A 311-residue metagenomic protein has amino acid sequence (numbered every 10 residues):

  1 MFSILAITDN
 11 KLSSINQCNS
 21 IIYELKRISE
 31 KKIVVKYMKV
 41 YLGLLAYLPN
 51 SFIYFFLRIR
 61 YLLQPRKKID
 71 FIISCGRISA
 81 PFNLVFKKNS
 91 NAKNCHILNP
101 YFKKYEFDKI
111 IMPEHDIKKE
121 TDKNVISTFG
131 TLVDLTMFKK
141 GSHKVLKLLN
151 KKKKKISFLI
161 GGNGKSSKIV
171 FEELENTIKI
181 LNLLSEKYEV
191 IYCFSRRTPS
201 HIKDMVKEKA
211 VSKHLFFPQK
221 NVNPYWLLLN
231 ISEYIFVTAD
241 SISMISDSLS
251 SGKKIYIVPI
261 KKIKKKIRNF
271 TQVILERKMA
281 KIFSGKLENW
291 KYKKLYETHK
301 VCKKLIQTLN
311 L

Functional and structural regions predicted by a protein language model:
M1-L5: Extreme N-terminal starter segment of soluble prokaryotic enzymes
A6-G130: Active-site and donor-binding regions of nucleotide-sugar-utilizing enzymes
K11-S14, Y225-I267: A donor-sugar binding/catalytic signature common to diverse glycosyltransferases and related nucleotide-sugar
Y105-V170, F283-L295, H299: A nucleotide-sugar donor-handling region in carbohydrate enzymes
I110-P113, V190-R196, Y256-P259: Short internal beta-strands
N163-C193: Conserved catalytic-core segment of nucleotide-activated headgroup transferases in glycan assembly
K187-N221: Catalytic donor nucleotide-activated moiety binding site of glycosyltransferases and closely related
T271-L311: Leloir-type glycosyltransferase catalytic cores
